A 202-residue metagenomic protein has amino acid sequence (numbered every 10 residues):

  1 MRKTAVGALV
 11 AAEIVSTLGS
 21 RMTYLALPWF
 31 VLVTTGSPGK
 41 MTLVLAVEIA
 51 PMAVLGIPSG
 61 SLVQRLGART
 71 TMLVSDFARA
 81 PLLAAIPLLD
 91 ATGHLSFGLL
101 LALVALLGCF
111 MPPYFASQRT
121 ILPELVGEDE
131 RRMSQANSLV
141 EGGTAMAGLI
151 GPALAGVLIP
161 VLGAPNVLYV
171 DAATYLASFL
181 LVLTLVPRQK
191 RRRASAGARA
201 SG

Functional and structural regions predicted by a protein language model:
M1-G202: Alpha-helical transmembrane-bundle signature of multi-pass membrane transport and export proteins
